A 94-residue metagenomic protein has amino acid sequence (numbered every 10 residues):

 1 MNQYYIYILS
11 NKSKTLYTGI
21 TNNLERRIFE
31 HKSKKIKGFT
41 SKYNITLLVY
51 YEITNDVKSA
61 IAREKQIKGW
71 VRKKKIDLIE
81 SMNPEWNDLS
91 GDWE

Functional and structural regions predicted by a protein language model:
M1-I36, S41-I53, K58-K65, L78-E85 (+1 more regions): GIY-YIG nuclease catalytic motif and its immediate N-terminal context
K68: Catalytic/regulatory signature loops of cyclic-dinucleotide turnover enzymes and related class III nucleotidyl cyclases
V71: Arg/Lys-rich, alpha-helical DNA-contact motif
